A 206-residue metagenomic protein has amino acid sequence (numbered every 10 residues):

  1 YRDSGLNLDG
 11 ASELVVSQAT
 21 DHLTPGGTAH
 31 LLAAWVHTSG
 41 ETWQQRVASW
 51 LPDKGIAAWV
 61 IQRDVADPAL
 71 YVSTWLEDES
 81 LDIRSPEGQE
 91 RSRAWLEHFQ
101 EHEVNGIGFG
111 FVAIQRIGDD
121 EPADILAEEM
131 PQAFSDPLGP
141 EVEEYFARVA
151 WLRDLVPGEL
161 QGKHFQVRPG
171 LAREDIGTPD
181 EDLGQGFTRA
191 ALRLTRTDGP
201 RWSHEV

Functional and structural regions predicted by a protein language model:
Y1-L14: Mobile active-site "lid"/loop adjacent to the S-adenosyl-L-methionine
V15-A19: Class I S-adenosylmethionine-dependent transferase superfamily signal
T20-P25: Helix-to-beta-strand junctions that scaffold the AdoMet/dcAdoMet cofactor pocket in Class I SAM-dependent enzymes
T28-L138: Substrate-binding/catalytic lobe of Class I Rossmann-like enzymes that use SAM or dcSAM, i.e., the mid-to-C-terminal
D119-V206: Acidic, low-complexity/disordered tracts enriched in E/D and polar residues
